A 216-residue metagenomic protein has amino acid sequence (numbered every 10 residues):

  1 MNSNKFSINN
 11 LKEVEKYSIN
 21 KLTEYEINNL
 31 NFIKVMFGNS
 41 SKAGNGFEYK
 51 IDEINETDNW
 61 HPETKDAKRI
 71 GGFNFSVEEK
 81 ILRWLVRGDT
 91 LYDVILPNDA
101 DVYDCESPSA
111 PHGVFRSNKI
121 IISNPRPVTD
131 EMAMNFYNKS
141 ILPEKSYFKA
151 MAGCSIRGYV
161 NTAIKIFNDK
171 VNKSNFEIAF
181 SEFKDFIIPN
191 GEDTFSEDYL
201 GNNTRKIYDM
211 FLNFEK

Functional and structural regions predicted by a protein language model:
M1-I70, L212-F214: ADP-ribose/NAD+-binding catalytic cleft of ART/PARP-like enzymes
M1-S3, I8-N9, I19, I27-L30 (+8 more regions): Intrinsic-disorder/low-complexity regions
L11, F32, D58-V128: ADP-ribosyltransferase catalytic core
V35-K42, V94-D99, S155: Short, flexible beta-strand-to-coil junctions
K42, E48-K50, S76, S117 (+3 more regions): Intrinsically disordered, low-complexity, compositionally biased regions/tails
P108-F176: Active-site-proximal loop/hinge segments that shape catalytic or ion-binding/gating pockets
D169-K216: Charged, long alpha-helical assembly modules
